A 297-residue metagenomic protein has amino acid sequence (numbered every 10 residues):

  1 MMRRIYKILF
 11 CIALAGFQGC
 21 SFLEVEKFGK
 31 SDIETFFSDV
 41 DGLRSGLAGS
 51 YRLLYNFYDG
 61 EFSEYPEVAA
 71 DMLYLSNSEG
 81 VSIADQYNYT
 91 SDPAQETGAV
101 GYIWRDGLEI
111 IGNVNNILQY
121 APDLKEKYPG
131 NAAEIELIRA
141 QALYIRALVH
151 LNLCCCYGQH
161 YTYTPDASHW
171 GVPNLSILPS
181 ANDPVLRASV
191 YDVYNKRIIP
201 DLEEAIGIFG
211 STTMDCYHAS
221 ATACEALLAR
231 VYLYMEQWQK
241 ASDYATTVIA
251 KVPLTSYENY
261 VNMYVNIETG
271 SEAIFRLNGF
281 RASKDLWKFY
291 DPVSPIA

Functional and structural regions predicted by a protein language model:
M1-G29: Bacterial Sec-dependent N-terminal signal peptides
C20-V68: Membrane-proximal, proline-rich intrinsically disordered regions
S45, E79, I83-Y87, E236 (+1 more regions): Hydrophobic-face positions in mid-chain alpha helices that act as interaction patches
L47, I111-V114, Y194, L202 (+1 more regions): Inward-facing hydrophobic residues that define packing positions of alpha-helical scaffold repeats
I83-Y157, G207-T212: Conserved, well-structured interaction surfaces
N131-A133, C156-D192, K196: Short coil/linker segments at helix-helix boundaries
V149, A229-V231: Residue-level signature for tetratricopeptide repeat
